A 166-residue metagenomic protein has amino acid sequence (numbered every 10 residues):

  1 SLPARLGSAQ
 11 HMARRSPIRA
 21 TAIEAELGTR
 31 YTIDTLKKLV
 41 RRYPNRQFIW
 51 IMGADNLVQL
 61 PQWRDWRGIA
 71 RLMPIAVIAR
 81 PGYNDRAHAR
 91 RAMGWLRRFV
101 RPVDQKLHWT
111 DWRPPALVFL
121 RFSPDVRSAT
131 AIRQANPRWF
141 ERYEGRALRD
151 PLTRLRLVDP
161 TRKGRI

Functional and structural regions predicted by a protein language model:
S1-I166: Nucleotidyltransferase catalytic core that binds NTPs
